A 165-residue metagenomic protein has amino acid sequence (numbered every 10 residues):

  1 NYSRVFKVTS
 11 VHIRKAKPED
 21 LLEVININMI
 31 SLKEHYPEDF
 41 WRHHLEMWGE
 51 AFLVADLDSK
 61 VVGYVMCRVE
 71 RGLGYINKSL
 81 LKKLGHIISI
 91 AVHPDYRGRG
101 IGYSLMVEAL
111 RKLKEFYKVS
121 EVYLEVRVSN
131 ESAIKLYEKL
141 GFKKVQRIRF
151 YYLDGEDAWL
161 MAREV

Functional and structural regions predicted by a protein language model:
N1-E19, E164: Conserved N-terminal entry element of GNAT/NAT acetyltransferase domains
H12, H86-I88, V122: Conserved Rossmann-like nucleotide-binding pocket used by diverse enzymes that bind dinucleotide cofactors
P18-R97, M106-Y117, E164-V165: Acetyl-CoA-dependent GNAT
W41, Y64, L136, F142 (+1 more regions): Conserved hydrophobic/aromatic "anchor" residues that stabilize well-ordered secondary structure elements
V61, K144-R147: Residue-level detector of beta-propeller blades
S89-V107, F116, E121, R127-K135 (+1 more regions): Conserved glycine-rich acetyl-CoA-binding loop
S120-Y123, R127-E131, L140-K143, F150-V165: C-terminal "cap" of GNAT-fold acetyltransferases
